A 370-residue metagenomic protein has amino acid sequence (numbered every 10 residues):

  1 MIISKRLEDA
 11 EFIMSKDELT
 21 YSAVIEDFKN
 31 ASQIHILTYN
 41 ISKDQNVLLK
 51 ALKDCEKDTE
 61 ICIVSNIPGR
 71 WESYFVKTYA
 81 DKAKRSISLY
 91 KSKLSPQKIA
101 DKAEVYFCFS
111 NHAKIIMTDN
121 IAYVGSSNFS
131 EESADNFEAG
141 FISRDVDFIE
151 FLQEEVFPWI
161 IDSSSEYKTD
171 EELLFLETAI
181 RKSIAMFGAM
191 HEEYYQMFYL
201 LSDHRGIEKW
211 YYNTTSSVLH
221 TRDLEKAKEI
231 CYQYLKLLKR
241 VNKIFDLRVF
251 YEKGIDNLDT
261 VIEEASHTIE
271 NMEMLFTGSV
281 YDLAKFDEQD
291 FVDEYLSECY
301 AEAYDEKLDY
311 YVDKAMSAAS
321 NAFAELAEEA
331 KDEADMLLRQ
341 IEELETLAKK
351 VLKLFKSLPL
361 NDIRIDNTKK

Functional and structural regions predicted by a protein language model:
M1, M14, M117, M186 (+5 more regions): Detector for methionine-enriched segments
I2-S22, C62-I121, G125-Q153: HKD-type phospholipase D/PLD-like phosphodiesterase module
L7-A10, A23-K98, K209-L347, L354-T368: Primarily the HKD phosphodiesterase
D9, E18, I36, I87 (+5 more regions): Generic intrinsically disordered, low-complexity segments enriched for polar/acidic and small residues
F12, F28, F75, F107-F109 (+15 more regions): Phenylalanine-focused residue identity feature
I25, N40-S42, D101-N120, E154-E171 (+3 more regions): Generic hydrophobic segment detector
E56, S110, M117, E193-Y199 (+3 more regions): A generic fold-level signal
Y123-G206: Signature of lipid phosphatidyltransferase scaffolds
